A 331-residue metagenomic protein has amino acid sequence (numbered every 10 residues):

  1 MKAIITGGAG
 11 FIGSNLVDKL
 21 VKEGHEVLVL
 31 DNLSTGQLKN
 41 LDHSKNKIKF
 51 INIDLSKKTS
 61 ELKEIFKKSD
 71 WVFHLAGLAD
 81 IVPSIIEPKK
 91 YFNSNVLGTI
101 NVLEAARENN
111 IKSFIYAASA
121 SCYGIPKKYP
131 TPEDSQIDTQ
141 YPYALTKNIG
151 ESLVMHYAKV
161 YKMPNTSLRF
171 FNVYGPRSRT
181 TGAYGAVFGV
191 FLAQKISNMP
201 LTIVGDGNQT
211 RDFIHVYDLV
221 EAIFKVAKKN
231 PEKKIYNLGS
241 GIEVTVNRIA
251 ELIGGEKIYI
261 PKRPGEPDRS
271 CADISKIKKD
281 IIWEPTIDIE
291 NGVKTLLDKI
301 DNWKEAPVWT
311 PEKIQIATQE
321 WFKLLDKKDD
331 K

Functional and structural regions predicted by a protein language model:
M1-V173, Y217, K299, W303 (+2 more regions): N-terminal Rossmann-like NAD(P)+-binding domain of SDR-like oxidoreductases, especially those catalyzing
T6, V173-R177, I203-F213, Y236-V244 (+3 more regions): Glycine-rich Rossmann NAD(P)(H)-binding loop
L16, I223-A227, A250-I253, I274 (+1 more regions): Hydrophobic "lid"/C-terminal helical patch of Rossmann-like NAD(P)-dependent dehydrogenase/epimerase domains
G36, K57, I86, S94-L97 (+7 more regions): Residue-level signal for the nucleotide or nucleotide-sugar donor/cofactor binding architecture
D134, G189-I203, K229, G255-P261 (+1 more regions): A short C-terminal helix-loop "cap" of Rossmann-like NAD(P)-dependent dehydrogenase/epimerase domains
N148, V173-G189, S197-N208, V216-Y217 (+2 more regions): Glycine/proline-rich active-site loop of Rossmann-fold NAD(P)-dependent oxidoreductases
V216, R248, R263-T295, W303-W309: Conserved C-terminal active-site "lid" loop/helix of NAD(P)H-dependent oxidoreductases that clamps the redox cofactor
K229-P264, D273-I274: Mid/C-terminal beta-alpha module of Rossmann-like enzyme folds, strongest in SDR-family dehydrogenases/epimerases
